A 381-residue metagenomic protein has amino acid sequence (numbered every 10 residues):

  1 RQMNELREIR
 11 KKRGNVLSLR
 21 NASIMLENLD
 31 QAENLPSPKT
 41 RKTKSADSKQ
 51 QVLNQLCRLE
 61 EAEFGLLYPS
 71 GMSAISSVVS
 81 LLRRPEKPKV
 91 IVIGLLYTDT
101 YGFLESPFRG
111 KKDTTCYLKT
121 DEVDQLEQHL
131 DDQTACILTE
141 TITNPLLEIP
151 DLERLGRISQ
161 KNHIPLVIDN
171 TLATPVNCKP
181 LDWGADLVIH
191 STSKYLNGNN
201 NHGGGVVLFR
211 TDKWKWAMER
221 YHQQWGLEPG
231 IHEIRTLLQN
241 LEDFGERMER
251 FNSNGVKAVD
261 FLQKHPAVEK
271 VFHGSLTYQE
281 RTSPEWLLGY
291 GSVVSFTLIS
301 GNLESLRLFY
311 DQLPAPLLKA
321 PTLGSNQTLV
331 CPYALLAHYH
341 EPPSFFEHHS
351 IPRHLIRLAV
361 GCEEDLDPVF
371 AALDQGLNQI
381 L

Functional and structural regions predicted by a protein language model:
R1-K11, K270-I356, V360: Conserved C-terminal alpha-helix-loop-beta "cap" of PLP-dependent enzymes that closes/shapes the active-site mouth
R1-S73, L81, G94-F108: Conserved N-terminal alpha-helix of the aminotransferase class I/II PLP-enzyme fold
S45, I142, T171-A173, L276 (+1 more regions): Active-site beta-loop-alpha junctions enriched in small/polar residues
Q55, F64-H265, F272, E285: Conserved PLP-enzyme active-site core in the AAT-like
T143, D243, S300, C362-L366: A generic structural motif
M218-E219, S305-P314, F370-L377: Short amphipathic alpha-helices in soluble, non-transmembrane regions that often serve as interface/regulatory elements
L355, V360-L381: Extended hydrophobic packing segments that form well-structured cores
